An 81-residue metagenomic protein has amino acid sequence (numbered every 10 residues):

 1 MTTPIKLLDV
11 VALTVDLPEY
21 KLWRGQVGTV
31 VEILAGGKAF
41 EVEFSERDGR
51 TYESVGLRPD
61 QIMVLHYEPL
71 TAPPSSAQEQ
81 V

Functional and structural regions predicted by a protein language model:
T2-E68: Basic/aromatic-rich interaction segments and small domains that mediate binding to polyanionic partners
Y67-V81: Long, low-complexity intrinsically disordered regions
